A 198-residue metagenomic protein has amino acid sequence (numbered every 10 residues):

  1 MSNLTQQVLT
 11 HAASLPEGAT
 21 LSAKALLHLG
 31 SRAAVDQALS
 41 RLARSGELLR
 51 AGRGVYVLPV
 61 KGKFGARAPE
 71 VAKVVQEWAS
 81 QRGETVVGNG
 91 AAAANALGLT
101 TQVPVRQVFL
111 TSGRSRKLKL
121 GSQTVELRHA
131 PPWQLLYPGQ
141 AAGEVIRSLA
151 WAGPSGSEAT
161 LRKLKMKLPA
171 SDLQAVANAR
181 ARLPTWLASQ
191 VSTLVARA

Functional and structural regions predicted by a protein language model:
S2-W78: Short beta-edge/loop segments at beta->alpha junctions of small alpha/beta modules that act as binding/recognition
S22-A23, V108, L161: Short coil/turn segments at secondary-structure boundaries
G30, W78, L97, S148-A152: Generic structural signal for hydrophobic core residues of well-folded globular domains
V35, N89-G90, A141: Amphipathic alpha-helical interface surfaces
A51-G54, R82-G121, L127: Short gly/ser-rich loop at a beta-strand->alpha-helix junction or flexible surface loop bordering the NTP-binding
W78, E84-T85, N89-A92, W151-A159: Positively charged, aromatic-accented nucleic-acid-binding surfaces
H129-A198: Hydrophobic alpha-helical interaction segments
